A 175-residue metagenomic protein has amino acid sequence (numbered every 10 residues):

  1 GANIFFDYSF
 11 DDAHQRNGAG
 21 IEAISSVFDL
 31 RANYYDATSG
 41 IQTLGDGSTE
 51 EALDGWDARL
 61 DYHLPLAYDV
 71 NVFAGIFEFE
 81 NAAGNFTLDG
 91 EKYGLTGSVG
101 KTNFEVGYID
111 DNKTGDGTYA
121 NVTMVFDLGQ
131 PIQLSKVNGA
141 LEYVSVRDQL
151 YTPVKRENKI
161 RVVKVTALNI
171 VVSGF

Functional and structural regions predicted by a protein language model:
A2, Q15-A19, S26-F28, D54-A58 (+2 more regions): Hydrophobic, lipid-facing positions within transmembrane beta-strands of outer-membrane proteins
A2-I4, I21, L30-A32, V72-A74 (+1 more regions): Membrane-embedded beta-strand positions of outer-membrane beta-barrel proteins
F5-D12, A23: Extracellular-facing segments of soluble proteins and assemblies that are Gly/Ser/Thr-biased and enriched in aromatics
F10-H14, G18, S39-G40: Long alpha-helical, hydrophobic tracts
A23-V27, G97-K101: A generic beta-sheet turn/junction motif
I24-F28, H63-L66: Secondary-structure boundary elements
F28-I41: Long, charge-dense
T38-F73, F77-N85, S98-E105, I109-F175: Flexible, glycine-rich linker and terminal segments associated with outer-membrane beta-barrel/transport systems
